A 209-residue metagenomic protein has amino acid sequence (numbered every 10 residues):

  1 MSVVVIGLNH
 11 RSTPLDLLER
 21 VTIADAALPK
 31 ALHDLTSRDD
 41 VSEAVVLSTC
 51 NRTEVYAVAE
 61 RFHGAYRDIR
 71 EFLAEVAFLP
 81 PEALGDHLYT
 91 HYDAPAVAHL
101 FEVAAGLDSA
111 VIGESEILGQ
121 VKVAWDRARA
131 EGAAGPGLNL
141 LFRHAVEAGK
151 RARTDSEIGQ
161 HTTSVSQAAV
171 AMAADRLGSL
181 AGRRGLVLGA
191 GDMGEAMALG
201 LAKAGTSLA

Functional and structural regions predicted by a protein language model:
M1-S109: A glycine-rich (often HGG/GG-containing) alpha/beta subdomain
L8, E114, A190-G191: Fold-independent oxyanion-binding glycine-rich loops and adjacent beta-strand/coil segments at enzyme active sites
R11-D16, V146-S156, A202-A204: Gly-rich Lys/Arg/Thr-decorated short loops/hinges at beta-loop-alpha junctions or inter-strand turns that position
S12, V111, L118, G194-A196: Basic, gly/Ser/Thr/Pro-rich low-complexity segments located predominantly at protein N termini
A83-A181: Glycine/serine-rich phosphate-binding loop and adjoining beta1-alpha1 elements at the start of nucleotide-handling
V170, A174-A209: Glycine-rich phosphate/diphosphate-binding loop of Rossmann-like nucleotide-binding domains
